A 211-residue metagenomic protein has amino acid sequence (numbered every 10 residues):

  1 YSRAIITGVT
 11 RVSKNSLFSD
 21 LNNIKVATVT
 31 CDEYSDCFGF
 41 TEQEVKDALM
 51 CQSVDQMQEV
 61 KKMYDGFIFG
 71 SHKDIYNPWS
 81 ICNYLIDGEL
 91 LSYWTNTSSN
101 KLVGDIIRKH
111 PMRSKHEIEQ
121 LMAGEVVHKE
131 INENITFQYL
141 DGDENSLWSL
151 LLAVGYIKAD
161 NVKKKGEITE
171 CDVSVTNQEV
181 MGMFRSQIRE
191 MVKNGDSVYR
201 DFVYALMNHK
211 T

Functional and structural regions predicted by a protein language model:
Y1-T211: Phosphate-binding site recognition
